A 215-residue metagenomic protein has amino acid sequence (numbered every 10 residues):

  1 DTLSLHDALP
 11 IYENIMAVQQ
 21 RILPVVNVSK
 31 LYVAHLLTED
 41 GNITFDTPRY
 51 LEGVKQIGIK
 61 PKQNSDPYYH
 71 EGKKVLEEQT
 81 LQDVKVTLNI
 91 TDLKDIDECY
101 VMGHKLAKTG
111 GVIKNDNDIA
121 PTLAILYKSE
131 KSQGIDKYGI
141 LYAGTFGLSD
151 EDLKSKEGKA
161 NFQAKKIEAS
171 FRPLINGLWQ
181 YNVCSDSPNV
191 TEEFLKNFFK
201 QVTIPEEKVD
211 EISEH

Functional and structural regions predicted by a protein language model:
T2-L9: Short, small-residue-biased leader/transition segments that mark boundaries at the very start of proteins
Y12-G58, E211-H215: Polar/acidic, low-complexity leader/linker segments enriched in S/T/G and N/D
N64-E77, S155: Short, solvent-exposed beta-alpha or beta-beta edge segments that form flexible loop/patches at the rim of ligand
V75-E98, N161-L174: Oligomerization/assembly interface segments of phage tail-like spikes and tubes
I90-K94, S129-Q133, T145-L148, F171-I175: Beta-strand elements of well-folded, non-transmembrane domains
K94-D116: Charged, amphipathic alpha-helical segments
N115-S149: Phosphate/anion-contacting hairpin/loop surfaces
G144-H215: Mixed-charge, glycine-accented linear interaction segment located at domain edges/termini
